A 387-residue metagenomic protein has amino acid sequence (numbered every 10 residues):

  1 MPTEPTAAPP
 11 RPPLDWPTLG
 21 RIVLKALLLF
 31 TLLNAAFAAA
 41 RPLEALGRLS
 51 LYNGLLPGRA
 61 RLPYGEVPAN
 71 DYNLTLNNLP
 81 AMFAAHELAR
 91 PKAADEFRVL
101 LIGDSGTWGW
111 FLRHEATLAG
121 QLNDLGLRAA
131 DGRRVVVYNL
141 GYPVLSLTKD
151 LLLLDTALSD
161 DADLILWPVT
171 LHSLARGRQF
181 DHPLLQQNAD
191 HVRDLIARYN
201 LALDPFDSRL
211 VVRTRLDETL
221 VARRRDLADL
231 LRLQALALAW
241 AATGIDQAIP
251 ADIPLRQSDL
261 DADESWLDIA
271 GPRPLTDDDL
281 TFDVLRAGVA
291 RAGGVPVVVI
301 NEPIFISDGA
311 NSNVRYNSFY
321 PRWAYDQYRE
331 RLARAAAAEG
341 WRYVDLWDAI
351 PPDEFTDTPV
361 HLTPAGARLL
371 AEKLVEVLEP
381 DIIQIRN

Functional and structural regions predicted by a protein language model:
M1-T18: N-terminal Lys/Arg-rich, disordered targeting/topogenic segments
R21-A39: Hydrophobic membrane-insertion alpha-helices, especially the h-region of bacterial N-terminal signal peptides
P42-G132, D353-E354: Membrane/wall-proximal cationic-aromatic binding patches
F97, R133-V135, D160-I165, G293-V297 (+1 more regions): Loop/turn elements at helix/coil->beta-strand transitions in domains of secreted/extracellular proteins
W108-R193: Conserved SGNH/GDSL esterase-like catalytic core that processes O-acyl groups on lipids and polysaccharides
N139-G141, N301-P303, D345-D348: Residue-level recognition of beta-strand->loop/alpha-helix junctions
A175-E330, P351-P352: Serine-dependent acyl-ester chemistry module
I306-N387: Catalytic His-Asp segment of secreted/periplasmic serine-dependent ester chemistry enzymes
